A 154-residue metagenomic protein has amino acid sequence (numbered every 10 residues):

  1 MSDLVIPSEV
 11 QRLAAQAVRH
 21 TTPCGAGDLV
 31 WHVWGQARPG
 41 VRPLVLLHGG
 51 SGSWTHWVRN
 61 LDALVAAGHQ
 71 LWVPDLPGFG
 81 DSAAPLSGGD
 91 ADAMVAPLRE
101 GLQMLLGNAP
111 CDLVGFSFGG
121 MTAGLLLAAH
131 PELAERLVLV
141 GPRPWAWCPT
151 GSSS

Functional and structural regions predicted by a protein language model:
L13-A14, V18, T22-A26, H32-W34 (+1 more regions): Active-site loop/oxyanion-hole signature of alpha/beta-hydrolase fold enzymes
V30-D81: Conserved HGGG/HGGXW glycine-rich cap/lid loop of the alpha/beta-hydrolase fold
P43, Q70, P110-D112, L133-R136: Structural signature of beta-strand start/N-cap positions in the alpha/beta core of ABC transporter nucleotide-binding
H56-V58, S82-G88, P149-G151: Conserved catalytic-core motifs of eukaryotic protein kinase domains, centered on the activation segment
S82, S117, G141: Catalytic nucleophile serine of serine hydrolases, specifically the conserved "nucleophile elbow" pentapeptide
G115, G119, A123: Gly/Ala-rich beta-loop-alpha elbow adjacent to hydrolase catalytic centers
G124, A128, A134-S154: Flexible "cap/lid" loop of the alpha/beta hydrolase fold
